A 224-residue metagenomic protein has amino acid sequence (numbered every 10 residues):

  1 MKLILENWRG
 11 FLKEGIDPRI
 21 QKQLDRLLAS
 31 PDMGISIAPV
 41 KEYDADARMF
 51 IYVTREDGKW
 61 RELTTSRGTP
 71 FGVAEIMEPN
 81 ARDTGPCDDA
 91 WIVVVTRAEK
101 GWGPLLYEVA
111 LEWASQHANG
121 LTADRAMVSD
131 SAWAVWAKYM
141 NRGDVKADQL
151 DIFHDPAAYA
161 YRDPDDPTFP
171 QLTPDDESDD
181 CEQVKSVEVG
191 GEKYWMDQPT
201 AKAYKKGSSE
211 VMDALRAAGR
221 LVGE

Functional and structural regions predicted by a protein language model:
M1-I16: Short acidic, low-complexity intrinsically disordered linear motifs used for protein-protein interactions
G15-D46, V53, A74-G85, S115-E224: Terminal substrate-recognition subdomain of acyl/acetyltransferases
S30, V93-V95, Y107: Mature, folded catalytic cores of secreted/periplasmic enzymes
R48-V53, K59-L63: Hydrophobic beta-strand residues of extracellular immunoglobulin-like
W60-G85, D89: Conserved beta-strand in the GNAT
D88-A98: Extended, structured, electrostatic nucleic-acid-contact surfaces
A98-A114: Conserved acetyl-CoA-binding loop-helix of GNAT-fold acetyltransferases
